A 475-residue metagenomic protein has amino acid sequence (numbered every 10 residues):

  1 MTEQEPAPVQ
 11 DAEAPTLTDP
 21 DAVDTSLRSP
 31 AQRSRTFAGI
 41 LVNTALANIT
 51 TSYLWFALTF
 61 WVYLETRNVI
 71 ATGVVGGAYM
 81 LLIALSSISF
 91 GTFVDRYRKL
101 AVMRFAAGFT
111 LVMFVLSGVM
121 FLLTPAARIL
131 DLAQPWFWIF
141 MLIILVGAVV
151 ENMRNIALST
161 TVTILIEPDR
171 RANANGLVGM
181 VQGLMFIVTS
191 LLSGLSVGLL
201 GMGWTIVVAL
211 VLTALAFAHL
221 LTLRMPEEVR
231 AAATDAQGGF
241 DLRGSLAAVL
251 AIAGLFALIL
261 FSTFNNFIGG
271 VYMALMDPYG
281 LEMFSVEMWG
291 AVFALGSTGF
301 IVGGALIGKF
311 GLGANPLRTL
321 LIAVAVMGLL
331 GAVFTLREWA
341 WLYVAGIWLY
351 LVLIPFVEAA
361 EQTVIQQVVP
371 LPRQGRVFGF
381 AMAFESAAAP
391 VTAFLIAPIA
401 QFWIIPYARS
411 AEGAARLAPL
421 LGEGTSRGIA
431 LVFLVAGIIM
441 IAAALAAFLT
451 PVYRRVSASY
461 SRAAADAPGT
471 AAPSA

Functional and structural regions predicted by a protein language model:
P6, G73, L85-S89, D95-R96 (+6 more regions): C-terminal transmembrane bundle of multi-pass solute transporters/carriers
L17-F37, M225-L260, D466-A471: Juxtamembrane intracellular "pre-TM" segments in multi-pass secondary transporters
V23-A84, A247, A251-G296, A397: Helix-loop boundary and gating motifs at the non-cytosolic
L54, V146-L158, L349-E361: Core transmembrane helices of Major Facilitator Superfamily
V119-I143, F334-I347: Helix-loop junctions at membrane interfaces in 12-TM secondary transporters
L130-W136, Q182-H219: Helix-loop-helix hairpin linking two adjacent transmembrane segments in secondary transporters
I143-L184: Cytoplasmic helix-loop-helix junction between adjacent transmembrane helices in 12-TM secondary transporters
I164, I206, L210-D235, G311-G313 (+2 more regions): Helix-loop junctions on the cytosolic side of multi-pass membrane transporters, especially the intracellular loop
